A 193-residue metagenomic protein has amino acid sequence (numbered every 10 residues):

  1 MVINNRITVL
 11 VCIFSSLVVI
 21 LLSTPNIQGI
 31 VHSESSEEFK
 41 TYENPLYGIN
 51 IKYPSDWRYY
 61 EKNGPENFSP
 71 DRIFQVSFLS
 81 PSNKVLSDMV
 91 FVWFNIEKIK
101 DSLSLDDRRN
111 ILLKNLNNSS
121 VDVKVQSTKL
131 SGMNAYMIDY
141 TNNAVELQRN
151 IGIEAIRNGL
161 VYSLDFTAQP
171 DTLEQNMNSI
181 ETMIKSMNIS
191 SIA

Functional and structural regions predicted by a protein language model:
M1-I13: N-terminal Sec-pathway targeting helices
V11-S23: Hydrophobic membrane-insertion alpha-helices, especially the h-region of bacterial N-terminal signal peptides
L22-V31: Hydrophobic single-pass membrane-insertion segments
V31-D71: N-terminal "mature-domain start" segment
T41-E43, N50-K52, R58, N95 (+3 more regions): Generic structural detector for well-ordered beta-strands
Y53, S104, R108-L112, N176-M183: Stable alpha-helical elements in mature extracytoplasmic
D56-Y59, S119, L160-A193: Surface-exposed amphipathic alpha-helical segments
K62-S163, A168-T172: Conserved polar/disulfide-associated segments of primarily extracytoplasmic proteins
